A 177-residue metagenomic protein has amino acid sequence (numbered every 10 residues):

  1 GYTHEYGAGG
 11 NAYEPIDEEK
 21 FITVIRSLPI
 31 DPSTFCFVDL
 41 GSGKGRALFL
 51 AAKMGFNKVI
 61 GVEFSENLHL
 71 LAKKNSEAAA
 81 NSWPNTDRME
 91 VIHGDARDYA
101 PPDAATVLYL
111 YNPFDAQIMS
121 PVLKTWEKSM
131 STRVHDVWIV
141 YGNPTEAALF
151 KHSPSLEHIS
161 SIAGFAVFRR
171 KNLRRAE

Functional and structural regions predicted by a protein language model:
G1-S33: S-adenosyl-L-methionine
T34-G43: Conserved class I S-adenosyl-L-methionine
G45-F49: Glycine-rich SAM-binding Motif I of class I
N57-V62: Short beta-strand element of Class I
S65: Conserved SAM/SAH-binding beta-strand->alpha-helix loop
H69-D103: S-adenosyl-L-methionine
I92-S131, H135: Active-site segment flanking the S-adenosylmethionine/decSAM binding pocket in AdoMet-dependent transferases
Q117-L173: C-terminal substrate-binding/active-site "lid" region of AdoMet-derived donor-dependent transferases
